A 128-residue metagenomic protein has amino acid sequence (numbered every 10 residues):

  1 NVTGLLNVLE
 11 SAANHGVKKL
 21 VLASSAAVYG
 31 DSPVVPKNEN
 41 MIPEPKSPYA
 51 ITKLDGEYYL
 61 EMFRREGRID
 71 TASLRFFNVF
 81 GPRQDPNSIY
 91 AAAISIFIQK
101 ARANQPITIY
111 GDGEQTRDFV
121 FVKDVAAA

Functional and structural regions predicted by a protein language model:
N1-F77, K123: N-terminal Rossmann-like NAD(P)+-binding domain of SDR-like oxidoreductases, especially those catalyzing
Y58-D118, V122-A126: NAD(P)-dependent short-chain dehydrogenase/reductase
